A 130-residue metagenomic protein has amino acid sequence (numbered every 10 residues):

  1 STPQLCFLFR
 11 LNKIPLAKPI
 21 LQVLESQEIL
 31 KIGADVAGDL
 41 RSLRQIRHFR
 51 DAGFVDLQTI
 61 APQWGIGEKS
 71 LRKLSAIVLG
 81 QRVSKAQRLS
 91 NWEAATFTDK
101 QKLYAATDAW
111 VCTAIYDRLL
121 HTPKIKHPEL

Functional and structural regions predicted by a protein language model:
S1-K85, L89-R118: Conserved DEDDh/DEDDy metal-dependent 3′-5′ exonuclease domain
H121-L130: C-terminal helix/juxtamembrane-tail motif
